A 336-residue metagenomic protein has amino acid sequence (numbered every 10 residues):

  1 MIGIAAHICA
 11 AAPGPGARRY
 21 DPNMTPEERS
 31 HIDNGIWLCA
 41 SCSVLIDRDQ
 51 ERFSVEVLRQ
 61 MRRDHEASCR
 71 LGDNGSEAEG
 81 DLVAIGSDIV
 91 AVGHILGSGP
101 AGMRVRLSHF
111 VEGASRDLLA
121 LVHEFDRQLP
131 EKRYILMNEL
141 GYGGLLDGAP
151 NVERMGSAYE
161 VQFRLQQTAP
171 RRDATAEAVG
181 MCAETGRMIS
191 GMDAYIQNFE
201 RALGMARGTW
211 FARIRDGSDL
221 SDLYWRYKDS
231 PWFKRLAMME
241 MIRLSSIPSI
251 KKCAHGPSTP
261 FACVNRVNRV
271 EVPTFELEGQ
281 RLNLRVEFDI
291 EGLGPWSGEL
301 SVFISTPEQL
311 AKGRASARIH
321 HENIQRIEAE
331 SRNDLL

Functional and structural regions predicted by a protein language model:
M1-G35, I46-R63: Histidine-centered nuclease catalytic patch
S41: Short, cysteine/histidine-rich loop/knuckle motifs that typically chelate Zn2+
L45-D49, A206, W210, P248: Amphipathic alpha-helical interaction segments
R52-P100: Domain-exit/linker segments immediately C-terminal to small folded modules
L71-A78, G208-A212, I250: Intrinsically disordered or highly flexible coil/loop and linker segments, enriched in small and charged/polar residues
D81-P231, G256-L336: Immediate N-terminus of the mature polypeptide
W232-P260: Short, non-transmembrane alpha-helical segments in secretory-pathway proteins
